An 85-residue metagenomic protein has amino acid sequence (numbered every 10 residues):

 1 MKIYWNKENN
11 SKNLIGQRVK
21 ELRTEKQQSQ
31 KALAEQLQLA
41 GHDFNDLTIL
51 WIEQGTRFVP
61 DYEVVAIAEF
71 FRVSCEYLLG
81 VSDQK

Functional and structural regions predicted by a protein language model:
M1-K26: A short, Lys/Arg-rich alpha-helix, primarily the initiator
M1-N9, E69, Y77-K85: Short, charged recognition helix plus adjacent turn of helix-turn-helix-like nucleic-acid-binding domains
Q17, Q27-Q28, F44, V59-Y62: Residue-level signal for the short linker/turn that defines the boundary of a DNA-recognition helix
T24, E35, E69: Alpha-helical residues within the helix-turn-helix
Q27-W51: Short alpha-helical DNA-recognition segment
L37, E53, E63, F71 (+1 more regions): DNA major-groove recognition helix of helix-turn-helix
T56, P60-Y77: DNA major-groove recognition helix of helix-turn-helix/homeodomain DNA-binding modules
